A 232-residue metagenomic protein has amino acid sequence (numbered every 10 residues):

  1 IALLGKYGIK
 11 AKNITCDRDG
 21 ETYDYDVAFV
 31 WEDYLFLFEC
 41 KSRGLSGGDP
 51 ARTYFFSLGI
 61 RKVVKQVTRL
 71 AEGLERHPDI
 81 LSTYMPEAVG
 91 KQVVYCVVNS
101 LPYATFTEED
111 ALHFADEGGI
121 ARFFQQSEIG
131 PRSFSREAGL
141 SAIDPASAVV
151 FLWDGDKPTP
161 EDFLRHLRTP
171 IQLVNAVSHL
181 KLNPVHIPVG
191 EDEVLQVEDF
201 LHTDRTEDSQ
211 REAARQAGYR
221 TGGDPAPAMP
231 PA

Functional and structural regions predicted by a protein language model:
I1-A232: Intrinsically disordered, low-complexity Ser/Thr/Pro/Gly-rich regulatory segments
